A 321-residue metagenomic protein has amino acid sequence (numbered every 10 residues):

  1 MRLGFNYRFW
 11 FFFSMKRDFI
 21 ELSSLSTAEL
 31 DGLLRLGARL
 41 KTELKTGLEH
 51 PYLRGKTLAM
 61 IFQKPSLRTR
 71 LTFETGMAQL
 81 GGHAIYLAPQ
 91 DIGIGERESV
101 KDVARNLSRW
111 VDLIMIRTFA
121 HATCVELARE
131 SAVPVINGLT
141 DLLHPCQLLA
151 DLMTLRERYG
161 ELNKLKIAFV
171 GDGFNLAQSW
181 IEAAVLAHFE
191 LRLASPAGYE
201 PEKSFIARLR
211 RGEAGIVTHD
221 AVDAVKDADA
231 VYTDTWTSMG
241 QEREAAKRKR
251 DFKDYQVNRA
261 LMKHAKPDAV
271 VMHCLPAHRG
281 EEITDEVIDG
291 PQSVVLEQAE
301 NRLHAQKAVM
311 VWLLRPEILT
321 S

Functional and structural regions predicted by a protein language model:
F11-L71, T75: Positively charged, low-complexity intrinsically disordered leader regions
T57-L58, F62-W110: Active-site cofactor/substrate anionic-group-binding motifs, chiefly glycine- and Lys/Arg-rich phosphate-binding loops
Q63-T75, E157-D234: Glycine-rich phosphate/diphosphate-binding loop of Rossmann-like nucleotide-binding domains
I85-L107, E130, E182-A183, P201-E213: Active-site-proximal loop->helix
R105, D112-A183, H273: Anion-binding alpha/beta catalytic cores of soluble intermediary-metabolism enzymes, centered on
L209-E286: Rossmann-like adenosine-cofactor binding region
D289-S321: C-terminal helix-to-coil terminal segments
